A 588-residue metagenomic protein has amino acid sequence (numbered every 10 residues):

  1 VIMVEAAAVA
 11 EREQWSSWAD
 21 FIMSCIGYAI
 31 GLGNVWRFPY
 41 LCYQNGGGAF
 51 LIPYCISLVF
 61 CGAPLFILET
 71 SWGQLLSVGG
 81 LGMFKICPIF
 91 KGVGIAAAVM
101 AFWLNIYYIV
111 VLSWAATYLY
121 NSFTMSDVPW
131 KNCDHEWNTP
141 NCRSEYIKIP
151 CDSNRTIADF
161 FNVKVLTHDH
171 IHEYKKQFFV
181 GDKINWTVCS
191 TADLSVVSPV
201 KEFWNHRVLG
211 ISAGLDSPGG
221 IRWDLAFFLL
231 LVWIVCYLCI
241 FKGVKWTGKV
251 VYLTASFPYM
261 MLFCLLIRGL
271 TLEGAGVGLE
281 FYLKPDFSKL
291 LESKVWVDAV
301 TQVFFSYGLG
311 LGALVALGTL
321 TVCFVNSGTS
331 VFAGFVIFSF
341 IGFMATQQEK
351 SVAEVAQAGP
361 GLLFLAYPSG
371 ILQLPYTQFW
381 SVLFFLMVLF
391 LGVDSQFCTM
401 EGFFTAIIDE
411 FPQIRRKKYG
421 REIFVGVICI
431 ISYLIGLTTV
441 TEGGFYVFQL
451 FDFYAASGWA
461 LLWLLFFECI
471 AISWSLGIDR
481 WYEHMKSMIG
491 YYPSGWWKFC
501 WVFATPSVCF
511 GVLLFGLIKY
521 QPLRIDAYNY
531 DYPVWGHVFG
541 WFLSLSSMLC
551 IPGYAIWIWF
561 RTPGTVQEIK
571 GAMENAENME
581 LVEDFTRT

Functional and structural regions predicted by a protein language model:
I2-A19, V244, G248-M400, F404-L437 (+4 more regions): Membrane-embedded translocation segments of transport machinery
I2-W36, L65-T70, C142, I147 (+3 more regions): Membrane-interface "cap" regions at the ends of multi-pass membrane proteins
V4, R37-L51, I67-I95, A115-W137 (+6 more regions): Flexible loop linkers connecting adjacent transmembrane helices in multi-pass alpha-helical membrane transporters
S17-I56, I67, V235, I240-W246 (+4 more regions): Transmembrane helix-boundary motif of multi-pass solute transporters/channels
M23-G33, L104, I109, I184-L209 (+9 more regions): Hydrophobic, membrane-embedded alpha-helices of multi-pass small-molecule transporters
P39-C55, L75-V78, K85-I89, K245-T254 (+7 more regions): Transmembrane helix-loop boundary segments of multi-pass membrane transporters
Y108, L437-T439, Q449-A471, P493-E577 (+1 more regions): A generic transmembrane alpha-helix motif of multi-pass inner-membrane proteins
I109-S217, A275-K289, Q347-S369, W463-F466 (+2 more regions): Extracellular/lumenal N-termini and interhelical loops of multi-pass eukaryotic membrane proteins
